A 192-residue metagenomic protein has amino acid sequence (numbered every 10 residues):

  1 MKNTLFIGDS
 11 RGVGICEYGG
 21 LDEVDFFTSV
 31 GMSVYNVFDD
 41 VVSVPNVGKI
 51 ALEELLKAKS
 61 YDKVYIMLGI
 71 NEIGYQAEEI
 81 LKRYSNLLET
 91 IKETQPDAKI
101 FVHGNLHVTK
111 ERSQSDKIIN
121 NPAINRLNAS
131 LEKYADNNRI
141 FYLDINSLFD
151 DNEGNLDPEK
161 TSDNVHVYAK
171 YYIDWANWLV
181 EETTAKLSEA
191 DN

Functional and structural regions predicted by a protein language model:
K2-R83: Conserved SGNH/GDSL esterase-like catalytic core that processes O-acyl groups on lipids and polysaccharides
L5, Y65, K99-F101, F141: A structural signal for isolated positions on well-ordered beta-strands in alpha/beta enzyme cores
G8-R11, G19-G20, I70, G104-H107 (+2 more regions): A mature extracytoplasmic/lumenal domain signature
M67, N71, K92-I124: Active-site segments of SGNH/GDSL-like serine hydrolases that catalyze O-acetyl group transfer/hydrolysis on lipids
E79-L87, I124-N125: Charged helix-capping and loop-helix junction motifs
V108-N192: Catalytic His-Asp segment of secreted/periplasmic serine-dependent ester chemistry enzymes
